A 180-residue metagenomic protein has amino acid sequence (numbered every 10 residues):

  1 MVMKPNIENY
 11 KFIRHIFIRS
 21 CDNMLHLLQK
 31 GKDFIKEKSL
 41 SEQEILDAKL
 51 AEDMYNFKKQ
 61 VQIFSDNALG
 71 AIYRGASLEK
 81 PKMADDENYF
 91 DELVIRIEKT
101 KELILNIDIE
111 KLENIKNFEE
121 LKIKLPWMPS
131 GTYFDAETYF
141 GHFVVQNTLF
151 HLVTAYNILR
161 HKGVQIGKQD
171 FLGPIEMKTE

Functional and structural regions predicted by a protein language model:
M1-V2: Short, Lys/Arg-enriched N-terminal segments with co-localized hydrophobic residues within the first ~10-30 amino acids
P5-R19, S41-F64, A84-V94, G131-N147 (+1 more regions): Alpha-helical scaffold segments that form or flank carboxylate-/histidine-based iron centers
C21, L25-K32, L69-I72, E98-L105 (+1 more regions): Structural signal for well-ordered, non-membrane alpha-helices
I35-L46, N106-F140, L172: Acidic interhelical loop/turn segments
D53-K80, T100-L105: Conserved alpha-helical segments that form or flank metal/cofactor-binding pockets of metalloenzymes
G75-Y89, H161-G167: Long amphipathic alpha-helical coiled-coil segments
F90-I104, E113: Mature, function-bearing regions of proteins
E137-E180: C-terminal or internal capping secondary-structure element at the end of a domain, subdomain, or sheet
